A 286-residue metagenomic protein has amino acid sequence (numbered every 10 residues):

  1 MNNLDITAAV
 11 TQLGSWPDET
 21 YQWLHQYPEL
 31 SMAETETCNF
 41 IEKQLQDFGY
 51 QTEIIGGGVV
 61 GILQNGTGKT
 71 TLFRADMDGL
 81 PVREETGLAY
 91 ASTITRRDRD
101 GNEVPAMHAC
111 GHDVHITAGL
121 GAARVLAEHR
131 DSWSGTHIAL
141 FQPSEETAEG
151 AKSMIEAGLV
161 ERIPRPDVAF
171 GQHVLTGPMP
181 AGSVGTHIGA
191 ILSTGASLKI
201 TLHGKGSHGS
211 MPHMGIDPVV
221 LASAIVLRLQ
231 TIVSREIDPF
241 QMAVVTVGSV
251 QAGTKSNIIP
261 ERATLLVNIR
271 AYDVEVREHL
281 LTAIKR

Functional and structural regions predicted by a protein language model:
N2-H108, D113, T117-S134: Acidic/His- and Gly-rich active-site-bordering loop/insert found across diverse amide/peptide-bond hydrolases
W16, A118, D217, L221 (+1 more regions): Charged catalytic carboxylate motif
L24, M154, V267: Residue-level signal for inorganic ion chemistry
V59, L80-V82, A91-M107, D113-V114 (+2 more regions): Histidine/acidic-residue-rich, glycine-tolerant segments that coordinate divalent metal ions
M77-D78, V233, K285-R286: A common structural junction motif
G248-Q251, L281-K285: A general structural motif
S256-T282: A conserved active-site cap/scaffold subdomain adjacent to cofactor or substrate pockets
